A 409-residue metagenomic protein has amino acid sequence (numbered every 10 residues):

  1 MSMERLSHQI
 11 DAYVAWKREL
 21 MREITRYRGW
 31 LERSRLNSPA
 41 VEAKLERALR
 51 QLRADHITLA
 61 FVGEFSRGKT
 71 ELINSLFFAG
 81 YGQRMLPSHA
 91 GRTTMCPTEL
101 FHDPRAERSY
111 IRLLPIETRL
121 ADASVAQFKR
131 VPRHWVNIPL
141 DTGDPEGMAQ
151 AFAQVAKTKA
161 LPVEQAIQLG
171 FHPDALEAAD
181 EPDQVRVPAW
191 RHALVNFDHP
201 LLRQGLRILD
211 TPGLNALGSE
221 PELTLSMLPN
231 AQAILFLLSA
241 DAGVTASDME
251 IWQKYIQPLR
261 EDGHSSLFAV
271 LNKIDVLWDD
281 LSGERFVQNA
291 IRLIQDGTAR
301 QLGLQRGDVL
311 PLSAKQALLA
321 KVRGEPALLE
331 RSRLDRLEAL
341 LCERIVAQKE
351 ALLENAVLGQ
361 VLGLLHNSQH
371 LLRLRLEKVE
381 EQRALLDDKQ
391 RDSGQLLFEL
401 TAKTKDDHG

Functional and structural regions predicted by a protein language model:
M1-L36, A347: Charged, amphipathic alpha-helical linker segments immediately N-terminal to NTP-binding catalytic cores
D11-V14, R18, T25, P39-A43 (+12 more regions): Generic alpha-helical secondary structure signal
M21-R22, E46-L358: Globular "head" domains of long coiled-coil molecular machines
R33, S38-A40, L45-R47, H56: Solvent-exposed loop/turn elements at secondary-structure boundaries
K69, H408-G409: "flanking P-loop NTPase cores in genome-maintenance ATPases
K321-L329, I345-D392, L396-E399, K403-D407: C-terminal helical "lid" subdomain and adjoining coupling/linker elements of P-loop NTPases
